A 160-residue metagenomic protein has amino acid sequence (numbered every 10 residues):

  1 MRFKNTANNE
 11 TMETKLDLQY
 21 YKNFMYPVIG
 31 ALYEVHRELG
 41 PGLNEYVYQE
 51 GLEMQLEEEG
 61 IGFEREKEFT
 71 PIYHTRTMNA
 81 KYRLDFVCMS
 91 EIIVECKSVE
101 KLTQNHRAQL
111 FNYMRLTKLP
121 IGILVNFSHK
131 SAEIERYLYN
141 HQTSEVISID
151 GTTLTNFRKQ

Functional and structural regions predicted by a protein language model:
R2-G62, A132, L138-Q160: Solvent-exposed, charged helical/coil patches that constitute nucleic-acid or partner-interaction surfaces
G40, L84-E100, Y113: Conserved catalytic cores of phosphodiester-cleaving nucleases, focusing on short active-site segments
E57-T75: A short acidic/basic microdomain associated with nuclease active sites
T77-Y82: A short, glycine/Asx- and small/polar-enriched loop/turn that sits immediately N-terminal to a beta-strand
K97-V146: Nucleic-acid nuclease catalytic cores
